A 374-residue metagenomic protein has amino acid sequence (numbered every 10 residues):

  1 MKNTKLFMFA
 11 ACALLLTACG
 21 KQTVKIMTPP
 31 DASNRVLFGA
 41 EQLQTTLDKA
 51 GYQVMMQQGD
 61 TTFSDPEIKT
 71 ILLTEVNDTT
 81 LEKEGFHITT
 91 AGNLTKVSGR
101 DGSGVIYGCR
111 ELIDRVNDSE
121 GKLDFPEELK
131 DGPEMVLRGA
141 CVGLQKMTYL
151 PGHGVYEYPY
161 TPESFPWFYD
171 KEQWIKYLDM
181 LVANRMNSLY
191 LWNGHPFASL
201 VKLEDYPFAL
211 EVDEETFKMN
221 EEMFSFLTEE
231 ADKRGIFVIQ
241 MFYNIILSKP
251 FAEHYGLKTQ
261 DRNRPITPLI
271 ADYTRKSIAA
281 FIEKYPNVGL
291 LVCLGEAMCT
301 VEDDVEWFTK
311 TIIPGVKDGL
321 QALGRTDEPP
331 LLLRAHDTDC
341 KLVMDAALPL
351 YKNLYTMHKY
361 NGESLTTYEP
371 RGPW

Functional and structural regions predicted by a protein language model:
M1-M8: Bacterial N-terminal signal peptides that target proteins for export
T17-A18: C-terminal motif of bacterial Sec signal peptides marking the signal peptidase cleavage site
T23-K25, G39-Q42, T46, T79-G85 (+2 more regions): Feature activates predominantly on carbohydrate-active enzymes
M27-S33, L72-N77, S98-R100, L144 (+2 more regions): Structural motif
N34-R35, G104, M147-L150, H195-K202 (+5 more regions): Flexible loop/turn segments at secondary-structure boundaries
G39-G59: N-terminal segment of the mature soluble domain
M55-E82: Short, well-ordered secondary-structure micro-motifs within conserved domains or adaptor modules
N187, E221, F226, G256-W374: Catalytic-core regions of glycoside hydrolase
